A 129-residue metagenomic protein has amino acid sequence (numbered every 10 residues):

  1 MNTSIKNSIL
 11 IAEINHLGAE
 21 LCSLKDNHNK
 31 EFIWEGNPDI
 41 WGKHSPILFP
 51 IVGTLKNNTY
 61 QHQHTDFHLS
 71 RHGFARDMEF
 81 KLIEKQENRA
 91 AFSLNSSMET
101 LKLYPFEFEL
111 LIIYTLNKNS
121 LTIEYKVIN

Functional and structural regions predicted by a protein language model:
M1-K126: Surface-exposed acidic/polar loop and edge beta-strand patches at domain peripheries
